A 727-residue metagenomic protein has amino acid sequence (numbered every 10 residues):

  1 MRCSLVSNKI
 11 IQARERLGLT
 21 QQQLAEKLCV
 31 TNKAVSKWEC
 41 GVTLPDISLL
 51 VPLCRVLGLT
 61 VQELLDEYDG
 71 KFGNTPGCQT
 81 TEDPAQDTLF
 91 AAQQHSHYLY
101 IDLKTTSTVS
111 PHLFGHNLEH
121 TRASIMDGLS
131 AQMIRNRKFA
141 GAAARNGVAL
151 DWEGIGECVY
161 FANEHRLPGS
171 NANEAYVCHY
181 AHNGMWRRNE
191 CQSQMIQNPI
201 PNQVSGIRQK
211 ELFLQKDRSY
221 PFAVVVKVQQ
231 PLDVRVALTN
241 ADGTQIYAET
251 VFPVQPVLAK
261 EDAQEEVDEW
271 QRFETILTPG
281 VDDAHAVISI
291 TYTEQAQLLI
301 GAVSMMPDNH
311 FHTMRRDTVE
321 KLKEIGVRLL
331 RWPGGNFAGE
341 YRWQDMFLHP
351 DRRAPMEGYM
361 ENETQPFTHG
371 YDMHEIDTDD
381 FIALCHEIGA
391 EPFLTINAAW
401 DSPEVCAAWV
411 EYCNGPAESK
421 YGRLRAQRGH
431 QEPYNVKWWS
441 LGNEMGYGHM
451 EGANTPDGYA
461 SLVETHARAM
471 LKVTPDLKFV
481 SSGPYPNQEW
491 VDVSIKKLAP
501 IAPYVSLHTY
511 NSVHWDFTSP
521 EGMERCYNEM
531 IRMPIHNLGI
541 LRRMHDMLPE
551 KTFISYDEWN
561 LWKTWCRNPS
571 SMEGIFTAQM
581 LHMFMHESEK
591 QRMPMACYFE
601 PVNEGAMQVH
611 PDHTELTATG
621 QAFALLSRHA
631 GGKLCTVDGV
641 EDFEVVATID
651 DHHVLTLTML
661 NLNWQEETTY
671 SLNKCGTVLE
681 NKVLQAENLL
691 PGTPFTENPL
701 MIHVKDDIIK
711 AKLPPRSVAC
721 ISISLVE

Functional and structural regions predicted by a protein language model:
M1-R16: A short, Lys/Arg-rich alpha-helix, primarily the initiator
S48-E63: DNA major-groove recognition helix of helix-turn-helix/homeodomain DNA-binding modules
T60, T75, Q79-H374, E391 (+5 more regions): Extracellular and organelle-lumenal recognition/adhesion modules and their flexible linkers in secreted
H120-T121, T552-D651: Aromatic/acidic polysaccharide-binding cleft in carbohydrate-active enzymes
A286-I290, T455-G574: Noncatalytic carbohydrate-binding groove/subsite architecture in carbohydrate-active enzymes
P333-G334, K420-N454, T509-N511, T552-N560: Active-site groove signature of glycoside hydrolases
D642-T677, N681, R716-S722: Carbohydrate-binding surface patches
L700-E727: C-terminal beta-strand-rich structural cap/linker in extracellular carbohydrate-active enzymes
